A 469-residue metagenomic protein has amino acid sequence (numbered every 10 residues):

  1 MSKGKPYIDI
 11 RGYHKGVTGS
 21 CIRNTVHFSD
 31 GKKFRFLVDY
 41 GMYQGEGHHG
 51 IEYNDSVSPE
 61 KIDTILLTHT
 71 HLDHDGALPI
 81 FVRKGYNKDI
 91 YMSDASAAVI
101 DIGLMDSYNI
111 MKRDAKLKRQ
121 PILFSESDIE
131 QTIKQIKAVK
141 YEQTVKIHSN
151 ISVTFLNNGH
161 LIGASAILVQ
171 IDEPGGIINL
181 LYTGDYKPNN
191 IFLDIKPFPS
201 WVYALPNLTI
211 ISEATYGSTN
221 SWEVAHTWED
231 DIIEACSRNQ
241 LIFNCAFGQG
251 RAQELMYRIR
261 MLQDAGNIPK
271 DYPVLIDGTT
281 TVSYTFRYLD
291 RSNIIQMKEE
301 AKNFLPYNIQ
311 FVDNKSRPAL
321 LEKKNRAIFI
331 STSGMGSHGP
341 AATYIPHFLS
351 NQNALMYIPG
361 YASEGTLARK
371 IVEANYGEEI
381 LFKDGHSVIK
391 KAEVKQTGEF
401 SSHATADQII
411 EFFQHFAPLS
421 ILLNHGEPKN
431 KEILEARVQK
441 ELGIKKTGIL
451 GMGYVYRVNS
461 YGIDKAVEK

Functional and structural regions predicted by a protein language model:
S2-L66, H71, D75, I80-E254 (+1 more regions): His/Asp/Glu-rich metal-coordinating catalytic cores of metallo-dependent phosphodiesterases/hydrolases acting on
T25-H27, Q170-D172, P197-S200, T227-W228 (+5 more regions): Short, solvent-exposed amphipathic alpha-helical segments in soluble enzyme and RNA/protein-processing domains
N150-F155, R287-I295, I409-F412, V458-K469: Short, surface-exposed amphipathic charged segments that create phosphate/polyanion-binding patches used for binding
S221-A225, L305-S316, G334-S337, N375-E378 (+1 more regions): A general structural motif
W228-L367, N424: Hard-cation-handling environments
I380-F412: Generic long, charged, amphipathic alpha-helical segments
F413, A417-L423: Proline-aspartate-enriched helix->loop->beta-strand connector
E432-V455: Short acidic, glycine/proline-enriched helix-loop-strand junctions
